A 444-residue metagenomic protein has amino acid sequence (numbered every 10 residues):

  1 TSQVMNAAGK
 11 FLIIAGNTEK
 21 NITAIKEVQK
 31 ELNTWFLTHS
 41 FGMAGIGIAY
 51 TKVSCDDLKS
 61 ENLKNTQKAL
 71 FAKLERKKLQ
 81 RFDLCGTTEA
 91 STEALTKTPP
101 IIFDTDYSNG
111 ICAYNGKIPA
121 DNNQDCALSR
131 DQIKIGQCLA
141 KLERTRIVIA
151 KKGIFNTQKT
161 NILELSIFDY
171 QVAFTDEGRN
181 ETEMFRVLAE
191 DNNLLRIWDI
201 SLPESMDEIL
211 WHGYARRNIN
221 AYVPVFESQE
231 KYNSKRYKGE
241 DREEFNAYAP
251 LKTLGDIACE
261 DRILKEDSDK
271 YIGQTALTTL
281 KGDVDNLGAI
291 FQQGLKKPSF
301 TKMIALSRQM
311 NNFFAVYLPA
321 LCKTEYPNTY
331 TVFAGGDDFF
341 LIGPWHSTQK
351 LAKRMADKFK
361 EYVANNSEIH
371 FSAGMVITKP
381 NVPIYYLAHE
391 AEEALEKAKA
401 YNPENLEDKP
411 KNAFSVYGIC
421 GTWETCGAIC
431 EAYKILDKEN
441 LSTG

Functional and structural regions predicted by a protein language model:
T1-G444: Regulatory/sensor and coupling segments of signal-transduction and defense proteins
